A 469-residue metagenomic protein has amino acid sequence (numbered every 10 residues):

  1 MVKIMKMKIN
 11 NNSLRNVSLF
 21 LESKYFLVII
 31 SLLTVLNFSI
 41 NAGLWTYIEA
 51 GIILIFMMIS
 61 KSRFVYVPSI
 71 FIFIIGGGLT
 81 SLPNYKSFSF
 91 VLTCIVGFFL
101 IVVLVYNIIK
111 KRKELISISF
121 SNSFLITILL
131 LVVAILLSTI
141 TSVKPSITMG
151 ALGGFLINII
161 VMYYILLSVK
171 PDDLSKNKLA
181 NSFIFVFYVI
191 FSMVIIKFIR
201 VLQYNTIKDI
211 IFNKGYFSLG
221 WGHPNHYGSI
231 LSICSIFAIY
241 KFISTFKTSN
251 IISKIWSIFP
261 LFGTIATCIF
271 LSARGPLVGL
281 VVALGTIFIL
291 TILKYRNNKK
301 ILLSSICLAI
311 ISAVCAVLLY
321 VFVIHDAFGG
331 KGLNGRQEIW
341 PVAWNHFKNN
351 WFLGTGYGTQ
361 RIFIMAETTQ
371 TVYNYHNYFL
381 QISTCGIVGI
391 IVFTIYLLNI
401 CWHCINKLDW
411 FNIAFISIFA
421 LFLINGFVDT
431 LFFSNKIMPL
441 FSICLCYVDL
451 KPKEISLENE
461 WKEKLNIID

Functional and structural regions predicted by a protein language model:
I4-N107, L137, T141, F422: N-terminal signal-anchor transmembrane segment
L27-V35, I53-M57, I236, N412-N425 (+1 more regions): Transmembrane alpha-helices of multi-pass inner-membrane enzymes
L36-T46, P83-L92, P145-A151, G222-G228 (+3 more regions): Helix-loop-helix junctions and helix-breaking kinks within/between transmembrane helices of multi-pass membrane
A50-L54, L129-I140, I157-V161, N177-D209 (+3 more regions): Alpha-helical transmembrane segments of multi-pass inner-membrane proteins
I53-M58, G97-S119, S123-V194, T394-L397 (+2 more regions): Transmembrane alpha-helical segments and their membrane-water interfaces
S192-L202, F270-L271, F288-K331, W344-N349: A membrane-periplasm/extracellular boundary helix in multi-pass inner-membrane enzymes that assemble envelope glycans
I265-T267, R274, P341, Q370-C404 (+1 more regions): A conserved mid-to-late transmembrane alpha helix and its immediate loop/hinge that forms the functional core
H325-C385: Long extracytoplasmic/lumenal interhelical loops at the membrane interface of multi-pass membrane proteins
